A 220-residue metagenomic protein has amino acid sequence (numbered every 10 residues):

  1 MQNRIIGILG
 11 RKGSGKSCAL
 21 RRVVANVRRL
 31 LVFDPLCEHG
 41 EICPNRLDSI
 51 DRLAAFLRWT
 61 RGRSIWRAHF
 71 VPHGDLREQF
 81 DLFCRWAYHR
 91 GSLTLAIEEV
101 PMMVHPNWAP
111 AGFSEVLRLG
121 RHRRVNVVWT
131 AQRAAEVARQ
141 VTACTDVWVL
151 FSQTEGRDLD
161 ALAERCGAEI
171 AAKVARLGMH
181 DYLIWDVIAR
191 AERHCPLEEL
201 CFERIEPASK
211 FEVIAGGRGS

Functional and structural regions predicted by a protein language model:
M1, I6-G7, A19, R28-R29 (+2 more regions): Conserved P-loop NTPase motor module
N3-R4, V27, R63-W66, T145-D146: Short, well-ordered alpha-helix to beta-strand connector turns
I6-A25, G74-G167: Conserved P-loop NTPase motor cores
S14-R52: Walker A/P-loop NTP-binding active-site region of P-loop NTPases, recognizing the glycine-rich GxxxxGKT/S
V32-D34, F70, E78: Terminal domain-start segments
F33, I97-E98, W185: Active-site flanking residues adjacent to catalytic metal/cofactor-binding acidic residues
F56-G74: Conserved P-loop NTPase mechanochemical-coupling segment
D160-A191: P-loop/Walker A phosphate-binding loop and immediately adjacent motor/lid segment at beta-alpha junctions
